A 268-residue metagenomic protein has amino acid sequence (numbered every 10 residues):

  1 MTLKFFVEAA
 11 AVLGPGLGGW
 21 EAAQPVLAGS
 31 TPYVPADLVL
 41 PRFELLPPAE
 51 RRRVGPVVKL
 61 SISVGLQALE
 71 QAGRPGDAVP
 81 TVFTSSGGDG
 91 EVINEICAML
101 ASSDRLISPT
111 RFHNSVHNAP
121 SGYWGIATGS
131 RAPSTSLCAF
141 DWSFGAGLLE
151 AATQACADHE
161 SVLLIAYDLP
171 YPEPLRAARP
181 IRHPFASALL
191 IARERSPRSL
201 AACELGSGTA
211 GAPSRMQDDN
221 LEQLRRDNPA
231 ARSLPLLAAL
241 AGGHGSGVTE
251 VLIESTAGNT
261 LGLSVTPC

Functional and structural regions predicted by a protein language model:
M1-R111, V116-S134, A166-C268: Conserved "HGTGT" condensation-loop signature of ketosynthase/thiolase-family condensing enzymes that catalyze
I62-L66, Q71-G73, S136-V162, L237: Active-site-proximal alpha-helical scaffold in enzymes
